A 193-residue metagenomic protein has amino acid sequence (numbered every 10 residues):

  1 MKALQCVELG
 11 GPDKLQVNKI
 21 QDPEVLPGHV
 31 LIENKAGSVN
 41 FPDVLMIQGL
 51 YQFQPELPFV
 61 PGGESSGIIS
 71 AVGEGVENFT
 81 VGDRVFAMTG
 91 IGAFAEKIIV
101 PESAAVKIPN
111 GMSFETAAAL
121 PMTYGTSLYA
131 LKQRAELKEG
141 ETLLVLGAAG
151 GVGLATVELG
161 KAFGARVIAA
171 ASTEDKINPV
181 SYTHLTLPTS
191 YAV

Functional and structural regions predicted by a protein language model:
K2, Q16, E33, S66-I68 (+1 more regions): Residues located in well-ordered beta-strands
Q21-S38, L50-G92: Glycine-rich beta-strand-centered segment in the early N-terminal region that forms part of a ligand/cofactor-binding
A36, L45, R84-G147: NAD(P)H dinucleotide-binding glycine-rich loop of Rossmann-like/cofactor-binding domains, especially the beta1-alpha1
V152: Hydrophobic/small residue at the entry helix of a nucleotide-binding pocket
V157-A162: Surface-exposed amphipathic alpha-helices with a cationic face
A170-E174: N-terminal Rossmann-fold cofactor-binding loop
I177: Short alpha-helix immediately C-terminal to the canonical SAM-binding loop
T183-T189: Conserved small/polar residues in nucleotide/adenosyl-binding loops
